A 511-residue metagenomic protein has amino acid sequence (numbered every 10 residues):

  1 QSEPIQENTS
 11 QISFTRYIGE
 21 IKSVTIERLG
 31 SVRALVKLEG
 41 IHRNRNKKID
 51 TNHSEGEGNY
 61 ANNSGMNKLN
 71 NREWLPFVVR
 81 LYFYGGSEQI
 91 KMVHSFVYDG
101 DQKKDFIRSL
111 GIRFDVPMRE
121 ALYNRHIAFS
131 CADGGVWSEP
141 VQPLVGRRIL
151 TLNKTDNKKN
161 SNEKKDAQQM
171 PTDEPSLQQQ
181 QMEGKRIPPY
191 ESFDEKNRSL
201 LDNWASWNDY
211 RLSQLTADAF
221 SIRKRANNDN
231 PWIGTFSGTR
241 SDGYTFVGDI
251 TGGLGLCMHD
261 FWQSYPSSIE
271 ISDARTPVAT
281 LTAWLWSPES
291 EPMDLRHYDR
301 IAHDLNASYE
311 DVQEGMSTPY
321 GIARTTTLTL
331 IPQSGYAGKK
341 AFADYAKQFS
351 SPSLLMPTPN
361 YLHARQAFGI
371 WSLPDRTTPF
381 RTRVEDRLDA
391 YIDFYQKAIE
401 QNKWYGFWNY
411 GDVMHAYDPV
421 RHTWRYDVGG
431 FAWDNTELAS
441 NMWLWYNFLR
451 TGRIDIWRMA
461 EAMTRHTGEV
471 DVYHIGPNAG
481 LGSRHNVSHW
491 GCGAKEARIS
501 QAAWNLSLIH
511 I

Functional and structural regions predicted by a protein language model:
Q1-G56, Y60-A364, Y410-D418, A432-N435 (+1 more regions): Beta-strand/loop-rich accessory regions of lumenal/periplasmic or secreted enzymes, predominantly carbohydrate-active
R80, A132-Q142, R147-L150, K339-R450 (+3 more regions): An acidic-aromatic substrate-binding cleft motif
H94, T451-R453: Juxtamembrane segments of multi-pass membrane glycosylation machinery that transfer sugars from lipid-linked donors
M316-Y320, F431-A439, G491-S500: Aromatic- and histidine-enriched alpha-helix N-cap/loop-to-helix transition segments that scaffold the rims
A323, I454-D455: Alpha-helical hydrophobic packing sites
W445-F448, A502, L506: Conserved small-residue packing positions in alpha-helical repeats and bundles
G468, V472, I499, A503-W504: N-terminal hydrophobic targeting segments
I509-I511: Conserved small/polar residues in nucleotide/adenosyl-binding loops
